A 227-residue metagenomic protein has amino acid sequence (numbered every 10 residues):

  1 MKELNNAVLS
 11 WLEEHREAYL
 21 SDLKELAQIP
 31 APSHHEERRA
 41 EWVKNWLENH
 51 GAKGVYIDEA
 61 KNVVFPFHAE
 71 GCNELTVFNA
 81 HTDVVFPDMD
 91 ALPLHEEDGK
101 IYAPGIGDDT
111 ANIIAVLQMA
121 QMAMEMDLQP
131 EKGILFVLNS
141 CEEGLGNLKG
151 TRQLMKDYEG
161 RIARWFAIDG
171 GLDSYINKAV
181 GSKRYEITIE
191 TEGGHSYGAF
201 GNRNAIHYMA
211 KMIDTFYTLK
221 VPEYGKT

Functional and structural regions predicted by a protein language model:
M1-Y102, E125: Acidic/His- and Gly-rich active-site-bordering loop/insert found across diverse amide/peptide-bond hydrolases
E25, Q118-E125, K211-Y217: Short glycine/serine- and small hydrophobic-enriched flexible loop segments
P30, L47, F65, F78-H81 (+5 more regions): Buried hydrophobic positions in well-ordered alpha/beta secondary-structure cores of metabolic enzymes
D83-E96, I162, N177-T188: Acidic-glycine-rich active-site phosphate/pyrophosphate-binding loop
D98-G107, G193-S196: A short glycine/serine-rich beta->alpha loop
G105, D109-S182: Acidic/histidine-rich catalytic neighborhood of metal-dependent amide-processing enzymes
S174-Y175, G194-F200: A short glycine-threonine-serine/GTX helix/turn-capping micro-motif
G198-T227: Acidic-enriched catalytic cores of C-N bond-cleaving enzymes acting on peptides and small amides
